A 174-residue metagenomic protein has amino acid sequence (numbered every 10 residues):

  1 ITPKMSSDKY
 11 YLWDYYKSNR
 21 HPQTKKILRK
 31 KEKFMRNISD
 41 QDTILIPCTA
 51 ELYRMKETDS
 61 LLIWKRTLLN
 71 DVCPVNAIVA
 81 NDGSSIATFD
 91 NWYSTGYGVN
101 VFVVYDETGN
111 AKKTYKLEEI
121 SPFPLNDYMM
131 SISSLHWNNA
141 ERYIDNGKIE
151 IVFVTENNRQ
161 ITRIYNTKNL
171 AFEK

Functional and structural regions predicted by a protein language model:
I1-K174: Secretory-pathway ectodomains
